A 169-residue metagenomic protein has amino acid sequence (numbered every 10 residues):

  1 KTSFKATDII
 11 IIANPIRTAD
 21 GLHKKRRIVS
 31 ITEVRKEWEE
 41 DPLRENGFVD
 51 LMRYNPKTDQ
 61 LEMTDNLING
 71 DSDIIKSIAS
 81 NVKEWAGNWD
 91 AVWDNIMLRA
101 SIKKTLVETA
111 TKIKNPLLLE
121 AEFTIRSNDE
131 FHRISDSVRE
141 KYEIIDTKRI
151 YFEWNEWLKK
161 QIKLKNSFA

Functional and structural regions predicted by a protein language model:
K1-F4, K25: Amphipathic alpha-helical transducer elements in NTP-driven molecular machines
D8-I102: Conserved P-loop NTPase
G87, A91-A169: Terminal-proximal interaction/regulatory segments of ATP-powered molecular machines
